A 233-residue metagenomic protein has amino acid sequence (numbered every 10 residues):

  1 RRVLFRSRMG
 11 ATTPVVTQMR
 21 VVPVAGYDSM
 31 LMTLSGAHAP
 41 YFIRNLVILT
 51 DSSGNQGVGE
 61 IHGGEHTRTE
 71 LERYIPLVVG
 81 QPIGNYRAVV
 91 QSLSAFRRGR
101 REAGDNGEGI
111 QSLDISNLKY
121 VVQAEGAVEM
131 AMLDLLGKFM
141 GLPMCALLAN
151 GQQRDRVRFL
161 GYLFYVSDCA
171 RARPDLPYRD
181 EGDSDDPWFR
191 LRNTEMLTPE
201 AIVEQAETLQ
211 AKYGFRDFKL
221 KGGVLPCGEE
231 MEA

Functional and structural regions predicted by a protein language model:
R1-L4: Short, small-residue-biased leader/transition segments that mark boundaries at the very start of proteins
R8-H62, T69, R73, L77: Structured beta-strand/loop patches that form or line metal/cofactor-binding pockets in enzymes
A11, F42, T69, G84 (+4 more regions): Conserved active-site and cofactor/substrate-binding residues in soluble primary-metabolism enzymes
T13, T50-F139: Metal- or metallocofactor-binding catalytic centers and their adjacent structured scaffolds across diverse enzyme
P23-S29, S92-N106, V121, Y162-Y178: Short regulatory "switch" loops immediately downstream of catalytic or recognition motifs within protein catalytic
H38-P40, N150-Q153, A211: Solvent-exposed alpha-helices and their adjacent loops that cap or buttress functional pockets in soluble metabolic
K119, Q123, E129-D180: Glycine-rich, aromatic-flanked loop segments that form ligand/cofactor-binding clefts across common enzyme folds
D155-A233: Metal-dependent enolase-superfamily TIM-barrel catalytic cores that perform enediolate-based chemistry
